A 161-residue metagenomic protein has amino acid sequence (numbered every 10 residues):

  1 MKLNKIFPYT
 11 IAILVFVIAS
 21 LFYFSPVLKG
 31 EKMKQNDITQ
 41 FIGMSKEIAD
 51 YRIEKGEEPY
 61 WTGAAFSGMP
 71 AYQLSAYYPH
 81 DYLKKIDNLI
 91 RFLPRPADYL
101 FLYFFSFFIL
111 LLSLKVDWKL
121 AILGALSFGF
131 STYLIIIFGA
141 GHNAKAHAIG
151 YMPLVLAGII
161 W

Functional and structural regions predicted by a protein language model:
M1-Y23: Start-transfer (signal-anchor) and selected internal transmembrane alpha helices of multi-pass inner/ER membrane
K5-I13, P96, L100, A121 (+1 more regions): Residue-level signature of transmembrane alpha-helical entry/exit and packing/kink sites in multi-pass membrane
S20-F107, L126-P153: Membrane-interface coil-to-helix junctions
F24, L111-L112, I160: Membrane-water interface at transmembrane helix exits
L111-F130: Transmembrane-helix signature of polytopic, membrane-embedded enzymes that assemble or transfer cell-envelope glycans
V155-W161: Membrane-interface transmembrane helices that cradle and orient dolichyl/undecaprenyl
